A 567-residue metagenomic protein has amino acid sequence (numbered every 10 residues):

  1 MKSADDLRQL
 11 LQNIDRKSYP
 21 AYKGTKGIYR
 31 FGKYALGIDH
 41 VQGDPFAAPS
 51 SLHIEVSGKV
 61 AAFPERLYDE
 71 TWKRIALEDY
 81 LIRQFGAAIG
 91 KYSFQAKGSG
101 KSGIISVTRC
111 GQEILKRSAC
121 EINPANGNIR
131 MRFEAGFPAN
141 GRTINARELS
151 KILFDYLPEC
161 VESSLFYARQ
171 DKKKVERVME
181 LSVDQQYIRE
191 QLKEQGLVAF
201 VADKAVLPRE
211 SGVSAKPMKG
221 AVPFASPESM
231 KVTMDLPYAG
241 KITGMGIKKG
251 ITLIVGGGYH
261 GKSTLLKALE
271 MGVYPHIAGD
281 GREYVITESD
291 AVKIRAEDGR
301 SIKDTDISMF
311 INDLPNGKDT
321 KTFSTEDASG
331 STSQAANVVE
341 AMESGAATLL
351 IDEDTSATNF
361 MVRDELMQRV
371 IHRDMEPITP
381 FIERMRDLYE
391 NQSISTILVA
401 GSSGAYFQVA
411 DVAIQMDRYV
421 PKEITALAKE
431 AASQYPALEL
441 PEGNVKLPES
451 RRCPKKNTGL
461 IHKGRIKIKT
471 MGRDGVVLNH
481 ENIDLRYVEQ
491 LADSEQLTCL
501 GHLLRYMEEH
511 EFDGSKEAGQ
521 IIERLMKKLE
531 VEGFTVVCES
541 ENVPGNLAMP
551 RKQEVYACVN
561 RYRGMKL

Functional and structural regions predicted by a protein language model:
M1-G196, L207, Y562, L567: N-terminal accessory targeting/assembly segments
K193-L197, D203, Y259, L266-E297 (+1 more regions): Carboxylate/His-rich catalytic cores and anion/metal-binding grooves
P208-T243, A278, I286-A291, R295-I302 (+1 more regions): N-terminal pre-Walker A segment at the start of P-loop NTPase domains
I242-Y274: Glycine-rich phosphate-binding P-loop
R300, F310-S331, R363-I378: Flexible beta-alpha connector loops of hexameric P-loop NTPases
S329-A341: Conserved alpha-helical scaffold flanking the Walker A/P-loop in AAA+ ATPase domains
A341-M385, Y389, S402-Q408, V412-K429: Conserved P-loop NTPase nucleotide-binding/switch module
E390-S393, V399-L567: Conserved NTP phosphate-binding and transfer environment spanning the P-loop NTPase/kinase superfamily
